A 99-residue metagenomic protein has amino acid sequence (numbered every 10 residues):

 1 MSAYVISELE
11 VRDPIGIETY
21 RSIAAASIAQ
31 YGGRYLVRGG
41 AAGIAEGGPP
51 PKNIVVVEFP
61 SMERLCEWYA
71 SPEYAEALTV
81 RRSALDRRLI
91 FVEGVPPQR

Functional and structural regions predicted by a protein language model:
M1-I54, F59-A70, E93-R99: Short S/T/G/P-rich N-terminal loop/turn motif that feeds into the first structured element of a domain
M62-I90: C-terminal structural segments of small proteins and small subunits
